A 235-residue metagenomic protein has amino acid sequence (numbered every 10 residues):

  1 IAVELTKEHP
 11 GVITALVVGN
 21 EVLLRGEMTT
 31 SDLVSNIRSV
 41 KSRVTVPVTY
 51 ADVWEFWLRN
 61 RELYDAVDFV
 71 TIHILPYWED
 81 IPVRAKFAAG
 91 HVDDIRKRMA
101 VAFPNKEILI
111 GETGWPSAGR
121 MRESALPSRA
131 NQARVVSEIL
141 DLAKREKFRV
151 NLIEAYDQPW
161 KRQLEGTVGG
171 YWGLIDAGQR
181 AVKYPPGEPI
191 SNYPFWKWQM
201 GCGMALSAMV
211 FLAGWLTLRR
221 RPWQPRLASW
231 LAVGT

Functional and structural regions predicted by a protein language model:
I1, I13-T14, N20, D52-G90 (+1 more regions): Aromatic- and acid-rich polysaccharide-binding/catalytic face of secreted or lumenal carbohydrate-active enzymes
I1, M28-S35, V83-H91, S124-R134: Alpha-helix N-cap and loop-to-helix initiation/capping positions
I1-T14, N36-R43, D52, F56 (+1 more regions): An active-site-proximal structural segment forming one wall of the substrate-binding cleft that immediately precedes
E4-T29, W57-L58, L109-I110: Active-site groove signature of glycoside hydrolases
V18-N20, I37-L58, N105-E112, F148-P159: Aromatic-lined carbohydrate-recognition surfaces of secreted/lumenal glycan-active proteins
N36-T45, I95-A102, I139: Alpha-helix-loop-beta-strand connector modules within alpha/beta enzyme cores
I72-P82, V101-Q132, D157, K161-L164: Active-site clefts of carbohydrate-active enzymes
M121-N131, R145-R149, I153-T235: Aromatic-rich peripheral "rim/lid" segments of glycoside hydrolase catalytic domains that contact and position glycan
